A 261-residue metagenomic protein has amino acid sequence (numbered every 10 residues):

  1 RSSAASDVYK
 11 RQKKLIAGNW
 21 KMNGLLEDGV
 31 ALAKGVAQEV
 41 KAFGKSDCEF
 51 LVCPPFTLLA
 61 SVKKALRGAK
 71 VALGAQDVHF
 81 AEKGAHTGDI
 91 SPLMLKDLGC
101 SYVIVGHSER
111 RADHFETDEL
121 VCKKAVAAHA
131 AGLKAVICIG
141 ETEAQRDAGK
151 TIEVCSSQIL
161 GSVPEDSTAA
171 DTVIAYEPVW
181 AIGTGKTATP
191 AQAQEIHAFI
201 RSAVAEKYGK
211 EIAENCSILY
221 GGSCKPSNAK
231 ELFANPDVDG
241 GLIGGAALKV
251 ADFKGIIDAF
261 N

Functional and structural regions predicted by a protein language model:
R1-Y9: Single conserved hydrophobic/aromatic residue that forms the stacking wall/gate of nucleotide- or nucleobase-binding
K10-N261: Active-site loop-to-helix "anion-binding N-cap" substructures in soluble metabolic enzymes
